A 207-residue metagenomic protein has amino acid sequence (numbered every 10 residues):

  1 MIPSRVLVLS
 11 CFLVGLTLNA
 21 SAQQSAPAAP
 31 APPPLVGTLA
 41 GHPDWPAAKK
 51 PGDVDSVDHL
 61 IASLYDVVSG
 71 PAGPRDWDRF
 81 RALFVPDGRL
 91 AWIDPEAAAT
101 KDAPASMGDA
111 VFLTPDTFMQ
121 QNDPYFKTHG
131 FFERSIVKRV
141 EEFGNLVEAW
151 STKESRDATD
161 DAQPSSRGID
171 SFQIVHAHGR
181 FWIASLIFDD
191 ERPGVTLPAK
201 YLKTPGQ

Functional and structural regions predicted by a protein language model:
M1-V8: Bacterial N-terminal signal peptides that target proteins for export
V8-T17: Bacterial N-terminal signal peptides
L18-A22: Sec/Tat signal peptide C-region and signal peptidase I cleavage site
Q23-L83, L202-G206: Short, low-complexity N-terminal intrinsically disordered segments enriched in polar/charged residues
Q24, K101-Q163: Surface-exposed, charged secondary-structure patches
A29-T38, E148, R167-P198: Short beta-strand edge/turn micro-motifs at domain boundaries
L64, F80, G88, A149 (+1 more regions): Hydrophobic pocket/interface hotspot
G73-T100: Short, well-ordered alpha-helical segments enriched in acidic and aromatic residues
